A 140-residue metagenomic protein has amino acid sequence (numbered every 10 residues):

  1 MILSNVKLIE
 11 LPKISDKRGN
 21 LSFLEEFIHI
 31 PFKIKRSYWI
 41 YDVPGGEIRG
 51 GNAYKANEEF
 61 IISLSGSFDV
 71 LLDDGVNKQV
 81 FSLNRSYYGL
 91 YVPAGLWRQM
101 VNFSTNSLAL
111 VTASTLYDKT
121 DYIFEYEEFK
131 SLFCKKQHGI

Functional and structural regions predicted by a protein language model:
M1-Y88, T105-L108, T112, Y117-E127 (+1 more regions): Non-catalytic, conserved peripheral segments adjacent to functional cores
R85-L90, G95-N102: Well-ordered alpha/beta subsegment
